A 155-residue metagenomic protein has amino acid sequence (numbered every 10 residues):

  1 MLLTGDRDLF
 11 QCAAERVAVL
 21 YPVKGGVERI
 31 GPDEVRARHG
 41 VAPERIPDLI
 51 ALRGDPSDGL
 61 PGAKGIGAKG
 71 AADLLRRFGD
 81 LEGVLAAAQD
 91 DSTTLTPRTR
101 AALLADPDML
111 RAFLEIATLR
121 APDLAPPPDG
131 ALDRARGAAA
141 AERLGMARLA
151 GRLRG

Functional and structural regions predicted by a protein language model:
M1-A125, A147: Extended two-metal-dependent nuclease catalytic cores across DNA- and RNA-processing enzymes
G130-A138: Multi-pass alpha-helical transmembrane bundle typical of ion/small-solute transporters and intramembrane aspartyl
A138-G155: Long, highly charged low-complexity segments
